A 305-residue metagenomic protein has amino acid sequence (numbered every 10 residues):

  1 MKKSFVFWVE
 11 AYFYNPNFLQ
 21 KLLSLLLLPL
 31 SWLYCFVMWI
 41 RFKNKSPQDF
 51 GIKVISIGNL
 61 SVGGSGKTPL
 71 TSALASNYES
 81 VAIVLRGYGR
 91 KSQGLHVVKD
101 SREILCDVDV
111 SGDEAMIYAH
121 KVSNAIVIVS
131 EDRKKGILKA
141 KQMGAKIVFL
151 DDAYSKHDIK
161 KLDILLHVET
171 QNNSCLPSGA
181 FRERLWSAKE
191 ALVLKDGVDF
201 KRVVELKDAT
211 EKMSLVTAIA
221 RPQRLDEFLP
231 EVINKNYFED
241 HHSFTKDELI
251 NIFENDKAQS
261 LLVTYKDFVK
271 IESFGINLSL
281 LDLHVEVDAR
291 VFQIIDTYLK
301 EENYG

Functional and structural regions predicted by a protein language model:
M1-E10, Q20, G63, Y154-G305: ATP-dependent carboxylate-amine ligase
K2-K53: A transmembrane-helix-recognition feature enriched in membrane-embedded lipid enzymes and envelope glyco-/phospholipid
L30, S72, F292-D296: Short, amphipathic alpha-helical "lid/cap" segments that border enzyme active or binding sites
L33, T68, Y118, D151 (+3 more regions): Residue-level signal for inorganic ion chemistry
W39-R102: Walker A (P-loop) phosphate-binding motif
S72, S76-E79, H120, K139-Q142 (+3 more regions): Short, well-ordered alpha-helices that flank and scaffold nucleotide-derived cofactor binding pockets
N77, A119-K121, N251-K257: A short, N-terminal amphipathic alpha-helix
Y88-R90, L95-F200: Phosphate/Mg2+-binding loops and adjacent switch elements in nucleotide/diphosphate-handling enzyme cores
